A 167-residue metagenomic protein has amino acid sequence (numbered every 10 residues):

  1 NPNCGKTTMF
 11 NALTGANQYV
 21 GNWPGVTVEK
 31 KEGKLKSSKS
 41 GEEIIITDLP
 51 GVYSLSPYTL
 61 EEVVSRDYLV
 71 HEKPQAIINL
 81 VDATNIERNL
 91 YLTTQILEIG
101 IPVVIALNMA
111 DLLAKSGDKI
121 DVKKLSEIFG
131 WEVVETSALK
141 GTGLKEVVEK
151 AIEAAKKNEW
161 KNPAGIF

Functional and structural regions predicted by a protein language model:
N1-Y58, V70-E72, A76, E98: Conserved G1/Walker A P-loop phosphate-binding module
C4, A12, A16, G21 (+9 more regions): Small-side-chain structural scaffolding
A16, G25, G51-V52, A83-E87 (+2 more regions): Conserved nucleotide-binding/hydrolysis micro-motifs of P-loop NTPases
V20-G21, Q75-A76, R88, T136 (+2 more regions): Secondary-structure transition/capping residues
P24-K31, I45, P57, E61-V64 (+4 more regions): Helical mechanochemical/support elements of P-loop NTPase systems and associated helical scaffolds
G33-G41, V64-V134: Conserved C-terminal guanine-recognition region of P-loop GTPase G domains, centered on the G4
L55-T59, W160-F167: Short, structured coil/loop segments at alpha-helix boundaries
D111-G165: Canonical P-loop GTPase G-domain recognition
